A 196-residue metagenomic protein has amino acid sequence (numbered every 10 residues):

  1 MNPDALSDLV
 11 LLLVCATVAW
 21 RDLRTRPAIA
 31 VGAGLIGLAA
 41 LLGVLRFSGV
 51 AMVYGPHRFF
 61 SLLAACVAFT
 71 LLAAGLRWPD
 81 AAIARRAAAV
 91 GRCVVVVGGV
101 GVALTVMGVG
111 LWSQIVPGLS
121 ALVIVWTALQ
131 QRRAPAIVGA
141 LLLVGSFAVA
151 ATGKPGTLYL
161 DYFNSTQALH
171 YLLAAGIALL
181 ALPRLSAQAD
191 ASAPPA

Functional and structural regions predicted by a protein language model:
M1-G55, P183-A196: N-terminal topogenic module of multi-pass integral membrane proteins
P3-V10, V31-L35, H57-A64, V90 (+2 more regions): Physicochemical signature of membrane-embedded alpha-helices that form the seven-helix bundle of GPCRs, emphasizing
S7-V18, L63-W78, L119-W126, H170-A187: Hydrophobic cores of alpha-helical transmembrane segments in multi-pass inner/ER membrane proteins, independent
R24-I36, A81-C93, R132-L143, D190-A196: Membrane-interfacial loop-to-transmembrane alpha-helix junctions, especially the N-terminal start
L35-L45, V94-T105, L141-K154: Aromatic-anchored segments of alpha-helical transmembrane domains
G49-G55, V102-S113, G156-F163: Membrane-interface helix caps and helix-loop-helix hairpins in membrane proteins
R58-A128: Membrane-proximal helix-loop-helix units in multi-pass membrane proteins
Q130-A196: C-terminal transmembrane-bundle signature of multipass membrane proteins, characterized by strong activation on
